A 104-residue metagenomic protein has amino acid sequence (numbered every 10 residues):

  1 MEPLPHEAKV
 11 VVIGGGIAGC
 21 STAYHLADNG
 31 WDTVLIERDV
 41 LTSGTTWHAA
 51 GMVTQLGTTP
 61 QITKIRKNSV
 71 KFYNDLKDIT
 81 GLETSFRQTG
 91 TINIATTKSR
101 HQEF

Functional and structural regions predicted by a protein language model:
E2-A18, V34: Beta1/beta-strand and adjacent pyrophosphate-binding region of the FAD-binding site in flavoprotein oxidoreductases
E2-E7, S43-A49, V53: Accessory recognition modules or surfaces
E2-P3, H25, E83-S85: Short secondary-structure boundary/capping segments within folded domains
E7, G30, V70: Short coil/loop residues immediately preceding or within conserved phosphate-binding loops of NTP-utilizing enzyme
I13, E37, A49, Q88-G90: A secondary-structure boundary/capping signal
A27-W47: Glycine-rich FAD pyrophosphate-binding loop
G51-F104: Dinucleotide-binding Rossmann-like beta1-alpha1 core, especially the glycine-rich loop that anchors the ADP
